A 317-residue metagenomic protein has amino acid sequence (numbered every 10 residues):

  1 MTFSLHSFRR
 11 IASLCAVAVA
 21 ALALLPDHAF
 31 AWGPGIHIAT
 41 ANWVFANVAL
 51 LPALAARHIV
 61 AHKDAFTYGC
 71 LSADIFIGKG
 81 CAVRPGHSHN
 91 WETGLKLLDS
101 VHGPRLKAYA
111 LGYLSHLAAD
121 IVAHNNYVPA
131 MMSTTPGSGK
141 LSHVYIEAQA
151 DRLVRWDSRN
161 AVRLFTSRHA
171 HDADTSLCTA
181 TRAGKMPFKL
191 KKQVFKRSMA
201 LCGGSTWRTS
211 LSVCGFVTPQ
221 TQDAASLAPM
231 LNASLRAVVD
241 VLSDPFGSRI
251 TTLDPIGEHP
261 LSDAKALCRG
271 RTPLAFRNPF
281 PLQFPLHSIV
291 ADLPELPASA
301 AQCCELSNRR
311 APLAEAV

Functional and structural regions predicted by a protein language model:
T2-Y109, D120-V317: N-terminal leader/auxiliary helical segments
G112-Y113: Alpha-helical transmembrane segments of multi-pass membrane proteins, especially transporters and channels
